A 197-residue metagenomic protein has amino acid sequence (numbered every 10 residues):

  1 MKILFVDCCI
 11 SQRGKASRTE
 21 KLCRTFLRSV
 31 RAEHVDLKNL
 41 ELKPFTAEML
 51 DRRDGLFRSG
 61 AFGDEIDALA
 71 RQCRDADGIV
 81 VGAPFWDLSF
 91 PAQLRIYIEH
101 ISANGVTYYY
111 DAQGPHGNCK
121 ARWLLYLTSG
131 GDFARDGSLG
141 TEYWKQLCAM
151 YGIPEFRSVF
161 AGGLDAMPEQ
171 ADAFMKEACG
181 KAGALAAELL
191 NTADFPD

Functional and structural regions predicted by a protein language model:
M1-E99, A103, G180-D197: N-terminal beta1-alpha1-beta2 submodule of the flavodoxin-like/Rossmannoid cofactor-binding fold
I3, A32, W123-L124, F156: Hydrophobic/aromatic residues located in beta-strands of well-ordered beta-sheets within soluble catalytic
C8, L37, L127-G130, A161: Cofactor-binding loop segments of dinucleotide-utilizing enzymes, especially the Rossmann-like FAD- and NAD(P)+-binding
C9-G14, G130-A134, D165: Short histidine/acidic/glycine/proline-rich micro-motifs that form metal- and phosphate-coordinating active-site loops
Q72-L88, T128, I153-Q170: Short secondary-structure transition/capping segments
I101-Q113: Conserved nucleotide-sugar donor-interacting segment of glycosyltransferase catalytic cores, predominantly GT-B
Y110-I153: Short, glycine-/small-residue-rich phosphate/pyrophosphate-handling segment
R135, T141-D197: Glycine-rich phosphate/pyrophosphate-binding loop and the adjoining helix
